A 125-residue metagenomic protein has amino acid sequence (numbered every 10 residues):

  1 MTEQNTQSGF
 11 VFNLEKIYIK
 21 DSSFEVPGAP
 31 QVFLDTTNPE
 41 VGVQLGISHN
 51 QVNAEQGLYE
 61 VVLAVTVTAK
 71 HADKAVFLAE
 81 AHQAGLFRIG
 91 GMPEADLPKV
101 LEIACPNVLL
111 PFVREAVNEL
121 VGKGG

Functional and structural regions predicted by a protein language model:
M1-G125: N-terminal intrinsically disordered, cationic/polar leader segments that include organellar targeting peptides
